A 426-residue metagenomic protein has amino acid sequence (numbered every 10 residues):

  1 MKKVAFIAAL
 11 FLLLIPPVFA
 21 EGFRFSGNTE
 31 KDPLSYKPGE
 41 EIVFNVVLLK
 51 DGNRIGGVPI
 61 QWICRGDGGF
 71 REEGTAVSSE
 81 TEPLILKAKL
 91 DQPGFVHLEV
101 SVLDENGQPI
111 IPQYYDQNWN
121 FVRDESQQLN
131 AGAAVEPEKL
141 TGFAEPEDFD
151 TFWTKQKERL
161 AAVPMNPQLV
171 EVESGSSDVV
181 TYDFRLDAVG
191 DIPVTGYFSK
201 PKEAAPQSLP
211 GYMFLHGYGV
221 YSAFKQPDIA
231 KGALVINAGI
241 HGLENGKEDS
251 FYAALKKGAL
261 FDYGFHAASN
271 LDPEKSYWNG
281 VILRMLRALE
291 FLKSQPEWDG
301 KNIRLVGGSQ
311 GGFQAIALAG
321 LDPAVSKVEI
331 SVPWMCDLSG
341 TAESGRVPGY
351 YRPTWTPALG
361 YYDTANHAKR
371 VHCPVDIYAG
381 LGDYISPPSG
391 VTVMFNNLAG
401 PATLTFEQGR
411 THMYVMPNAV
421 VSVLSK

Functional and structural regions predicted by a protein language model:
E30-L34, R159-A205: N-terminal cap/lid segment of alpha/beta-hydrolase-fold proteins
G196-K200, Q207-Y218: Short beta-strand element of the alpha/beta-hydrolase
E203, Y263-G308: Gly/Ser-rich "nucleophile elbow"/oxyanion-hole loop immediately N-terminal to the catalytic nucleophile in hydrolases
S222-L283, D337-S344: Cap/lid segment of the alpha/beta-hydrolase catalytic domain
K225, L286-R346: Primarily recognizes the serine-hydrolase "nucleophile elbow" in alpha/beta-hydrolase and SGNH/GDSL folds
V371, I377-A379, D383: Short beta-strand/loop motif that positions the catalytic acidic residue of the alpha/beta-hydrolase fold
L381-S386, M413: Acidic catalytic loop of the alpha/beta-hydrolase fold
T392-K426: C-terminal catalytic histidine-bearing segment of alpha/beta-hydrolase fold enzymes
